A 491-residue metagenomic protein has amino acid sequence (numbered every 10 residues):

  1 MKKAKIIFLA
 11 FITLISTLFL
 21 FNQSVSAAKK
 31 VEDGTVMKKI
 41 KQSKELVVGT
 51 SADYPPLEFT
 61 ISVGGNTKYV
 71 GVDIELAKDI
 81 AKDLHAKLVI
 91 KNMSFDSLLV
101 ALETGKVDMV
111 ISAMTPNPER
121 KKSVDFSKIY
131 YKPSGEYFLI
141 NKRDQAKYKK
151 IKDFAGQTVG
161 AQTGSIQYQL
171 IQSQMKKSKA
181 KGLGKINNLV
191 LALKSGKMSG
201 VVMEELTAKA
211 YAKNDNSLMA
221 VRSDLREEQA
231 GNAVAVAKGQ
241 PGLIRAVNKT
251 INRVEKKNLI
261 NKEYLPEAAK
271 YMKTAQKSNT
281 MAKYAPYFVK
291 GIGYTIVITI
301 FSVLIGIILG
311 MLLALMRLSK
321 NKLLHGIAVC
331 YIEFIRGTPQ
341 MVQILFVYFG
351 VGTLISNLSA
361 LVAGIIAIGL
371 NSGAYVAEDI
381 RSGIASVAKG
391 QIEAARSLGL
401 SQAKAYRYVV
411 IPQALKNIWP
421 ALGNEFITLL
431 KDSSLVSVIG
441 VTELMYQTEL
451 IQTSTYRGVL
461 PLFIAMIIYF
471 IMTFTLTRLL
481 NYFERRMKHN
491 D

Functional and structural regions predicted by a protein language model:
M1-F8: Bacterial N-terminal signal peptides that target proteins for export
L18-V31: Sec-dependent signal peptide cleavage junction
A28-V31, I74-D83, K142-Y148, G156-T158 (+2 more regions): Extended ligand-binding regions for polar small-molecule ligands
K29-M114, E333: Extracytoplasmic small-molecule ligand-binding "clamshell" domains of the periplasmic binding protein/Venus flytrap
T50-P55, N66-K82, G135-K185, L206: Bilobed "Venus flytrap"/periplasmic-binding protein-like clamshell domains and structurally analogous long
I74, K78, K82-D153, M219-A220 (+2 more regions): Acidic, polar ligand-binding/catalytic clefts
S97-V100, A113-S123, L170-S173, L191-E228: A ligand-binding cleft/hinge motif common to bilobed small-molecule-binding domains
T163, S195, K273-D491: Transmembrane alpha-helices and adjacent helix-loop boundaries
